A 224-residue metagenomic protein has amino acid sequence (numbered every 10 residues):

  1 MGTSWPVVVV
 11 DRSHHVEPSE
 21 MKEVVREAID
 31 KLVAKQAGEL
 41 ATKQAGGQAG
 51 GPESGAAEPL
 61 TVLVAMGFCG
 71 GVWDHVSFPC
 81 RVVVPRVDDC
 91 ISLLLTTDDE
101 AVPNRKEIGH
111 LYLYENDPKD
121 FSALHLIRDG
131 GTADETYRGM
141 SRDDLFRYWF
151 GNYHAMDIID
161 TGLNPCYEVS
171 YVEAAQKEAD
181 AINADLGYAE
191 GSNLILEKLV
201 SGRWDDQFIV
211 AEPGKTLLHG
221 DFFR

Functional and structural regions predicted by a protein language model:
M1, H14, V62-D74, D89 (+3 more regions): Gly/Ser/Thr-rich loops at beta-strand to alpha-helix junctions that form or flank small-molecule/cofactor-binding
M1-E23, E27: N-terminal glycine-rich anion-binding loop in soluble enzyme alpha/beta folds
A28-V33, A101-K119, D206-T216: A polyampholytic, Gly/Pro-enriched intrinsically disordered region
V33-Q36, E58-S92: Hydrophobic/aromatic-rich structural module bridging two neighboring secondary-structure elements via a short loop
A34-P59: Intrinsically disordered, low-complexity terminal tails and inter-domain linkers enriched for S/T/G/P/D/E
P79-H125: Long, charge-dense
I108-A175: Active-site rim beta-loop-alpha module in soluble metabolic enzymes
G191-R224: C-terminal accessory extensions appended to soluble enzyme cores
